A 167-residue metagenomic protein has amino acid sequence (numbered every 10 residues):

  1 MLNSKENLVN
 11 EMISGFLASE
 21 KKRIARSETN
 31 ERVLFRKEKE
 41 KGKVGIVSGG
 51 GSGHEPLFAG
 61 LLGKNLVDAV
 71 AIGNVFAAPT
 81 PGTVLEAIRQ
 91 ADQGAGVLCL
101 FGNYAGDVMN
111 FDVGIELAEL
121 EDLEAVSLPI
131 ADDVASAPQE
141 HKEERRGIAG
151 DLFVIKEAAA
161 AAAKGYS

Functional and structural regions predicted by a protein language model:
M1-I46: N-terminal amphipathic/basic leader segments beginning at the initiator methionine
N3, G53, I72-G82, G102-G106 (+1 more regions): Alpha-helix capping and helix-loop boundary segments enriched in small/acidic/polar residues
F16, K41-G49, F58-A71, A135-P138: Gly-rich Lys/Arg/Thr-decorated short loops/hinges at beta-loop-alpha junctions or inter-strand turns that position
V44-G51, V67-V70, G96-A105, D112-I115 (+2 more regions): Short glycine-rich or small-residue beta-strand-to-loop segments that form or flank ligand, phosphate, metal/Fe-S
H54, G63-Q93: Glycine-rich oxoanion-binding loops at beta->alpha junctions
E55-L57, P81-L85, G106-D112, S136-P138: Short glycine/serine/threonine-rich phosphate/pyrophosphate-binding segments that cradle anionic phosphate groups
V108-D122, H141: Short Gly/Thr/Asp-enriched flexible loops that form oxyanion-binding sites at enzyme active sites
P129-S167: Short alpha-helices
